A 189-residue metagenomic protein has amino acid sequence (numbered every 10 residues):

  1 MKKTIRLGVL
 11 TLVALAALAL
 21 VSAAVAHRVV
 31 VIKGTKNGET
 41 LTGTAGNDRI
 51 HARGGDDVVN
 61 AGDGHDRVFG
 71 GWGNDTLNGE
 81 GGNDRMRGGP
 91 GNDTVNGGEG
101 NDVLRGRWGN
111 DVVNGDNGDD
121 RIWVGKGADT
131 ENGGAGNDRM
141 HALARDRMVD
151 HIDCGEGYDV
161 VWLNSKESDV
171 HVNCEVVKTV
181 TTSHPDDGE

Functional and structural regions predicted by a protein language model:
K2-T11: Bacterial N-terminal signal peptides that target proteins for export
T11-A19: Bacterial N-terminal signal peptides
V21-R28: Sec/Tat signal peptide C-region and signal peptidase I cleavage site
K33-N37, G43, A52, A61 (+11 more regions): Glycine-centered beta-turn/loop sites at beta-strand termini
L143-D186: Leucine-rich solenoid repeat scaffolds
